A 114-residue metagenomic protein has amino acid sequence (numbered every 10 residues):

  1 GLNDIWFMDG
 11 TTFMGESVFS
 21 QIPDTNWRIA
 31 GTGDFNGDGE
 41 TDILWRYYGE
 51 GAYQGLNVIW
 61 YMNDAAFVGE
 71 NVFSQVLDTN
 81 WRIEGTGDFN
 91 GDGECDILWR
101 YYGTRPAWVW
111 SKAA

Functional and structural regions predicted by a protein language model:
G1-A114: Trp/Gly-enriched beta-strand/coil motifs that build multi-repeat beta-propeller-like domains and related W-rich binding
